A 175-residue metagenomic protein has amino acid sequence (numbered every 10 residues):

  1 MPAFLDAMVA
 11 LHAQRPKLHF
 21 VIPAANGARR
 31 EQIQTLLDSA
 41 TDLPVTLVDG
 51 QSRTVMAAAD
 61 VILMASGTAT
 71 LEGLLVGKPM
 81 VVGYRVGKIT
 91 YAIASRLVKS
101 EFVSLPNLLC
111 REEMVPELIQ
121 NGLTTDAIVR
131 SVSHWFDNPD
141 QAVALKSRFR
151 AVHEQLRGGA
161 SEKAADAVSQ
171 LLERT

Functional and structural regions predicted by a protein language model:
M1-T175: Nucleotide-activated sugar donor-binding and catalytic core shared by glycosyltransferases and related lipid-linked
